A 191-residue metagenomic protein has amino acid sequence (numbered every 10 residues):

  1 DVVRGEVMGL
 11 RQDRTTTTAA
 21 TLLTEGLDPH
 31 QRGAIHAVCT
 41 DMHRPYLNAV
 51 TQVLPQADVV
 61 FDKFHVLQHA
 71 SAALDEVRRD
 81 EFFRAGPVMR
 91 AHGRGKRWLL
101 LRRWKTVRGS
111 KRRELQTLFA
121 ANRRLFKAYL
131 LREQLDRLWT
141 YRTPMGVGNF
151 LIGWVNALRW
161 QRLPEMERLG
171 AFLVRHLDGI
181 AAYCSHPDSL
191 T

Functional and structural regions predicted by a protein language model:
V3-T17: Glycine-rich phosphate-binding "P-loop"
G5, T21, E25-Q56, F64-S71 (+1 more regions): Acidic/histidine-rich catalytic cores and adjacent linkers of DNA breakage/strand-transfer/modification proteins
Q12, Q52, L74-E76: Single-residue recognition of alpha-helix boundary sites
D13-T15, K63-V66: Short, acidic/turn-prone active-site loops that include or flank metal/cofactor- and phosphate-binding residues
S71-F82: Short, surface-exposed amphipathic charged segments that create phosphate/polyanion-binding patches used for binding
